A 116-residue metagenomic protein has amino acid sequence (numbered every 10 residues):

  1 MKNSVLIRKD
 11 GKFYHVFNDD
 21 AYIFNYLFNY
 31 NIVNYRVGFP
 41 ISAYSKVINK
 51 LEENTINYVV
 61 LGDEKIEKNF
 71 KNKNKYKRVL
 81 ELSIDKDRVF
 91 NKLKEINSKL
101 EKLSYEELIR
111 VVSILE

Functional and structural regions predicted by a protein language model:
M1-E116: Basic, polar low-complexity surface loops/patches
